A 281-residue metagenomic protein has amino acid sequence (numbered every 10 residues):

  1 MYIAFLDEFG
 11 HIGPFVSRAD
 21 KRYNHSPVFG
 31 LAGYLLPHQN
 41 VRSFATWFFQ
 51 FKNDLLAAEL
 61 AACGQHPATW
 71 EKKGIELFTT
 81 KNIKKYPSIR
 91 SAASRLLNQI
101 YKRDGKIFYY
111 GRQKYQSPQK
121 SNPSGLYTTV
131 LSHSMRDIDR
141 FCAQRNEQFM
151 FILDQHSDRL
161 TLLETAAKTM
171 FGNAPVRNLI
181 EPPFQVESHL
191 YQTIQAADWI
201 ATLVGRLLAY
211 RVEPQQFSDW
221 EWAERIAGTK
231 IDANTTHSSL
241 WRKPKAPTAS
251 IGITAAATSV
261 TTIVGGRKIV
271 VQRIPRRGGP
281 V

Functional and structural regions predicted by a protein language model:
M1-V281: Phosphate-ester processing/binding pockets and catalytic centers
